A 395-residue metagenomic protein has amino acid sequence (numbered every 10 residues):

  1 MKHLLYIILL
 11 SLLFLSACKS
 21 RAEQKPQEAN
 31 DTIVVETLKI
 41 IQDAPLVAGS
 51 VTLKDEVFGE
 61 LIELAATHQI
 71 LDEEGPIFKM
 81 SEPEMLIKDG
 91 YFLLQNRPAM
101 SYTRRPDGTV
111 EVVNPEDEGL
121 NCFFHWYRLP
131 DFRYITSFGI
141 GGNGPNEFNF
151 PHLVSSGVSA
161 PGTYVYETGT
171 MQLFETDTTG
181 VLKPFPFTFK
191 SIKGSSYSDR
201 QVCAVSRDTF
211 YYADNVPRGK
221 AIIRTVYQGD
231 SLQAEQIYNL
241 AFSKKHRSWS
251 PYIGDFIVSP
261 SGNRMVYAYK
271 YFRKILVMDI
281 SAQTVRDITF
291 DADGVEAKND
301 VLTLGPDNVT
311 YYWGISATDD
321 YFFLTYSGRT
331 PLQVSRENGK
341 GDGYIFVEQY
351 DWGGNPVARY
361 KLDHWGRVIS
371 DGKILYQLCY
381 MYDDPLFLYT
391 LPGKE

Functional and structural regions predicted by a protein language model:
L15-A17: C-terminal motif of bacterial Sec signal peptides marking the signal peptidase cleavage site
I33-M80, W352-N355: A short helix->beta-strand "capping" segment at the edge of beta-propeller domains
S81-K88, H152-S159, D199-R207, W249-G262 (+3 more regions): Structural signature of eukaryotic scaffold interfaces centered on beta-propeller domains
Q95-G119, L324-D342, F387-Y389: Short, conserved, GDST-rich strand-edge loop motifs in beta-rich repeat architectures
N121-P130, I223-Q228, N338-G354, T390: Beta-propeller blade signature
R133-P161, S191, K244-R247, L362-G366: Blade-loop segments of beta-propeller domains
P145, A292-T303, W352-G372: Conserved blade-ending motifs and adjacent loop-strand segments that build the rim/top face of beta-propeller domains
G305-E348: Loop/turn-rich, solvent-exposed surfaces of beta-rich toroidal or solenoidal domains
